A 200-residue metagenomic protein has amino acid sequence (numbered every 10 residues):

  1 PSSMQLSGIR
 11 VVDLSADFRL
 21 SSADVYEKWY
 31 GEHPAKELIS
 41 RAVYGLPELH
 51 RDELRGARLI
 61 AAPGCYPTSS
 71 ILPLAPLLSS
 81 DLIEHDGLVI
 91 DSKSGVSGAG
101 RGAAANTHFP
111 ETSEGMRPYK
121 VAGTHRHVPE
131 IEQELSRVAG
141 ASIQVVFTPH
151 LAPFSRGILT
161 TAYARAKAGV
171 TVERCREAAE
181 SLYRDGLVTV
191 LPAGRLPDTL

Functional and structural regions predicted by a protein language model:
P1, D86-S92, V96-L200: C-terminal substrate-binding/catalytic lobe of Rossmann-fold NAD(P)-dependent oxidoreductases
P1-V121, R137: N-terminal Rossmann-like NAD(P) cofactor-binding subdomain of oxidoreductases, focused on the glycine-rich
